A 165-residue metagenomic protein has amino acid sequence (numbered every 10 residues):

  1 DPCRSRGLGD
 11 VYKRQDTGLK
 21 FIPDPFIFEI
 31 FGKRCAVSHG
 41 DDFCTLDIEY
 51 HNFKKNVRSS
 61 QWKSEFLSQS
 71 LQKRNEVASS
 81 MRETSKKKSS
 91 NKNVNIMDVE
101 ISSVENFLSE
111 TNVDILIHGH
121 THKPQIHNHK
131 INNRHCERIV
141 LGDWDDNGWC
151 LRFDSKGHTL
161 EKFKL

Functional and structural regions predicted by a protein language model:
D1-Y12: Single conserved hydrophobic/aromatic residue that forms the stacking wall/gate of nucleotide- or nucleobase-binding
G18-P25, E29, R34-A36, D41 (+2 more regions): Conserved beta-sheet core of the metallophosphoesterase superfamily
S38-E100: Active-site-proximal loop/helix segment associated with metal-binding centers of metalloenzymes
